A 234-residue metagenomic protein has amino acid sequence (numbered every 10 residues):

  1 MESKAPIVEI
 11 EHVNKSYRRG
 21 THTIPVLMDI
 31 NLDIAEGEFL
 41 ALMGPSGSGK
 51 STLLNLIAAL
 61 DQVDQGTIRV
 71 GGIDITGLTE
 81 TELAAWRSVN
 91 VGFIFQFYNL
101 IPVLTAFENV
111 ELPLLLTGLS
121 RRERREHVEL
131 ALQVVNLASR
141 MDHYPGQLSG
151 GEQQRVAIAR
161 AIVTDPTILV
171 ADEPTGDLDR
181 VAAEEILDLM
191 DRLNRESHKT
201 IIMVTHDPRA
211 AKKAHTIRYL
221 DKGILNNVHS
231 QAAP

Functional and structural regions predicted by a protein language model:
A5-K222: ABC family nucleotide-binding domain
K222-S230: Conserved switch/coupling elements of ABC/ABC-like ATPase nucleotide-binding domains
A232-P234: Intrinsically disordered, low-complexity acidic/proline-/asparagine-rich linker or regulatory tail/stalk regions
